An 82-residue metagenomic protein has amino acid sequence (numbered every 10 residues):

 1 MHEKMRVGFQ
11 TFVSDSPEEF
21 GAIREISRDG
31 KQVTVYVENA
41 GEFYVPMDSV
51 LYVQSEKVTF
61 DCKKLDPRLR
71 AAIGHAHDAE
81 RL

Functional and structural regions predicted by a protein language model:
M1-L82: Peripheral interaction segments used for macromolecular assembly
